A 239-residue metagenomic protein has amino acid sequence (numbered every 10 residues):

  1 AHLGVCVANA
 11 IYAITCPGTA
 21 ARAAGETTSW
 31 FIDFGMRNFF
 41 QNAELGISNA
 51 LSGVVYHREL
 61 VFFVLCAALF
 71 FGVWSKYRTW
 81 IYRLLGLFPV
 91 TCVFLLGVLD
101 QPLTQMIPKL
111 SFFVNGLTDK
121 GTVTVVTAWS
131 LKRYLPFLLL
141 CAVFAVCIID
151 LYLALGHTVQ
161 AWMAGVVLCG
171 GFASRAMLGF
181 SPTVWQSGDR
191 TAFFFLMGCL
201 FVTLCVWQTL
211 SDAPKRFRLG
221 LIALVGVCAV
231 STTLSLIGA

Functional and structural regions predicted by a protein language model:
A1-A154, A161-G165, G171-R190, S235-A239: Transmembrane catalytic cores of multi-pass membrane glycosyltransferases and polysaccharide-assembly enzymes
L3, A164, L168, C199-V202 (+1 more regions): Residues within membrane-spanning alpha-helices of integral membrane proteins, especially the hydrophobic core/packing
L3-V7, I11, D212-R216, A223: Polar low-complexity intrinsically disordered regions
S75-K76, I148-A161, T203-I222: Membrane-interface junctions at the ends of membrane-embedded or membrane-associated helices
C141-A145, F193-L204: Alpha-helical transmembrane segments of multi-pass membrane proteins
G179, M197-L204, T209, A213 (+1 more regions): Hydrophobic alpha-helical segments
I222-A239: Transmembrane alpha-helical segments
